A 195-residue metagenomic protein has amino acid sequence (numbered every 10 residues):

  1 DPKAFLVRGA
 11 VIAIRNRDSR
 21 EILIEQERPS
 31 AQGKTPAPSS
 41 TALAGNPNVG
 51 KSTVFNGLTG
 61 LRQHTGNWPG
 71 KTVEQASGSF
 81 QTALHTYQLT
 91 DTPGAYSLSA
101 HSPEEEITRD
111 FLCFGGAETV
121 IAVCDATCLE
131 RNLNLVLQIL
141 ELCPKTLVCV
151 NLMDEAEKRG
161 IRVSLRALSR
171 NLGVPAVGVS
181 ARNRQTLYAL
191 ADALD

Functional and structural regions predicted by a protein language model:
P2-K3, G78: Residue-level detector of beta-strand structural context in well-folded domains
K3-K34: C-terminal structural segments of small proteins and small subunits
V7, N16, L43-G45, D91-P93 (+1 more regions): Flexible glycine-/small-residue-rich
A31-P103, F114-G115, T119, E141: Conserved G1/Walker A P-loop phosphate-binding module
G50-K51, R182-L194: Conserved GTPase G-domain signal focused on the G5
L61, G70, G94-A95, A126-E130 (+2 more regions): Conserved nucleotide-binding/hydrolysis micro-motifs of P-loop NTPases
G78-L84, I107-V177: Conserved C-terminal guanine-recognition region of P-loop GTPase G domains, centered on the G4
